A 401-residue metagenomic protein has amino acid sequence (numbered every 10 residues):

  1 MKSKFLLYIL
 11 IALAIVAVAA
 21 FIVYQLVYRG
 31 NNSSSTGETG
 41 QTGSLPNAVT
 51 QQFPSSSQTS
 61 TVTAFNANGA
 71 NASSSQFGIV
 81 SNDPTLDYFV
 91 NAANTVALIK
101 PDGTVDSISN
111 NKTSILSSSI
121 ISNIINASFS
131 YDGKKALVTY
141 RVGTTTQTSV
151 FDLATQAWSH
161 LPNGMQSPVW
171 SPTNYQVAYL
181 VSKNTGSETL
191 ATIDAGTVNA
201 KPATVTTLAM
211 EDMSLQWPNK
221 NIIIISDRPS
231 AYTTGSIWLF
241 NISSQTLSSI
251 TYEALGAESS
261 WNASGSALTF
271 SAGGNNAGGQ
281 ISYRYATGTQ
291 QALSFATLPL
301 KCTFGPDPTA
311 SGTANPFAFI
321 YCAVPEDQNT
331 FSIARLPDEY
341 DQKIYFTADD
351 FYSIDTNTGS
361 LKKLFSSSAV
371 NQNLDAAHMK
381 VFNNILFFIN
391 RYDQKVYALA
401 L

Functional and structural regions predicted by a protein language model:
G30-N71: Juxtamembrane proline-rich low-complexity "stalk" or linker regions positioned immediately after a signal peptide
V62, N66-D106, I121-S128, L374: Beta-strand-rich domains and repeat architectures in extracellular enzymes and scaffolds, especially beta-propellers
G69-N71, Q76-D83, S117-S122, W158-G164 (+4 more regions): Surface loop/turn motifs at the tips and blade-to-blade linkers of beta-strand repeat domains
D87-N94, N126-K135, P168-N184, S214-I224 (+5 more regions): Blade-terminus and WD-like Trp-Asp/Gly-His loop motifs, strongest in beta-propeller folds
I99, T104-I224: Long, acidic/polar, low-complexity amphipathic helices and coiled-coil-like
V150-A154, T192-G196, W238-S243, S282-T287 (+1 more regions): Beta-propeller blade signature
T173-C302: Acidic, serine/threonine- and glycine-rich low-complexity intrinsically disordered segments that serve as flexible
A323-F346: Short, conserved, GDST-rich strand-edge loop motifs in beta-rich repeat architectures
